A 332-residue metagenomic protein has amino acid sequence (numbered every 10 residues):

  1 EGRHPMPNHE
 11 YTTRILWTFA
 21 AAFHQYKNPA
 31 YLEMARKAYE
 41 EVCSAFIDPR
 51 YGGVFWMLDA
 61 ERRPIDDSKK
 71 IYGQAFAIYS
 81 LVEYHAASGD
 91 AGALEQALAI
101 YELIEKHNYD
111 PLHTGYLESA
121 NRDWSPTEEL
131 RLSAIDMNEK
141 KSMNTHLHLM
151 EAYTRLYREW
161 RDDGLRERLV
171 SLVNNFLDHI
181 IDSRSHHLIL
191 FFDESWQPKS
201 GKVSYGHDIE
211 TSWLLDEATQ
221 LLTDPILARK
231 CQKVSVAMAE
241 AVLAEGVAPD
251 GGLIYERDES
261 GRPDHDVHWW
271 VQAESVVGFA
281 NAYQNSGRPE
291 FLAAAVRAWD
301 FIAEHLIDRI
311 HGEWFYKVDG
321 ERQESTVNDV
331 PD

Functional and structural regions predicted by a protein language model:
E1-D332: Glycan-recognition and catalytic cores of secretory/periplasmic carbohydrate-active enzymes
